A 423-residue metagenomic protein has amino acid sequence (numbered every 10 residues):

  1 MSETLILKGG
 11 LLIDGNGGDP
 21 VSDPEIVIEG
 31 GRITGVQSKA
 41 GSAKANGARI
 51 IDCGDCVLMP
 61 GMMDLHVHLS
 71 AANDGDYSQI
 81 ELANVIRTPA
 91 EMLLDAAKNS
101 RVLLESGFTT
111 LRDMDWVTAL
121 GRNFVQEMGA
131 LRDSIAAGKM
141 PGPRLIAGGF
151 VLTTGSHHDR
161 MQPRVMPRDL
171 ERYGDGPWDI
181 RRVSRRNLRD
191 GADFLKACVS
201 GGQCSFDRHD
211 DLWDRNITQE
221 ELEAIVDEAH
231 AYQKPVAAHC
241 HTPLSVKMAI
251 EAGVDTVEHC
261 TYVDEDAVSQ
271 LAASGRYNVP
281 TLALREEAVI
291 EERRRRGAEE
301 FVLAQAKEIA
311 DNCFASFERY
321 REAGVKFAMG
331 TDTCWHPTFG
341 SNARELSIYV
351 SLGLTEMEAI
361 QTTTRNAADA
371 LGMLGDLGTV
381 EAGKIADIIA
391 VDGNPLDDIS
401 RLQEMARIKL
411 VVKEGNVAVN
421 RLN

Functional and structural regions predicted by a protein language model:
S2-I6, L12, N16-M59, L82: Histidine-rich, glycine-flanked metal-binding segment
G10, T363-R365, D369, A382-N423: C-terminal cap of metal-dependent C-N hydrolases
C56-S134, E220, A252: Metal-associated gating/positioning segment near the N- to mid-region
L69-M92, G155-D169, G202-T218, S274-A310: Active-site gating loops and adjacent loop-to-helix segments of metal-dependent hydrolytic enzymes
N73-D76, M128, S205-D207, V246-A252 (+5 more regions): Histidine/acidic-residue-rich catalytic or RNA/ligand-binding cores of hydrolases and nuclease-related proteins
L82, A231, E300-F301, I309-P395: His/Asp/Glu-enriched, well-ordered alpha-helical/loop segment that forms or immediately abuts the divalent-metal
L93-E127, P141-V151, A192-S205, K234-P235 (+3 more regions): Divalent metal-dependent hydrolysis catalytic cores, especially in the metallo-beta-lactamase
A130, G176-V199, Q203-N278, E292 (+2 more regions): Histidine/acidic residue-rich metal-binding segments in metalloenzymes
